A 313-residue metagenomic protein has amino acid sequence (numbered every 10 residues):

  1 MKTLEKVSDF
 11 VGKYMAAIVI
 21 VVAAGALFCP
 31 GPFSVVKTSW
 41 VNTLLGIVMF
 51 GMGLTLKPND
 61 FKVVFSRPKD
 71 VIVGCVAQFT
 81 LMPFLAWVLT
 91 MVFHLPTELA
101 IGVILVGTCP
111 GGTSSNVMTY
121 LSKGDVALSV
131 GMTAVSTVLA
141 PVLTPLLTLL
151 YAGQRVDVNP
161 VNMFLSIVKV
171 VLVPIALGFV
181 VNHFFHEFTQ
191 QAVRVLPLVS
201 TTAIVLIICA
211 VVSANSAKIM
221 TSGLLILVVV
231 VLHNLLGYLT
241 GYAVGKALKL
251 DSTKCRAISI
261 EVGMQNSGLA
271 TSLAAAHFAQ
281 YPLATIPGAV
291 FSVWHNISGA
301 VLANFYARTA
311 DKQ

Functional and structural regions predicted by a protein language model:
M1-Q313: Alpha-helical transmembrane segments of multi-pass small-molecule/ion transporters
